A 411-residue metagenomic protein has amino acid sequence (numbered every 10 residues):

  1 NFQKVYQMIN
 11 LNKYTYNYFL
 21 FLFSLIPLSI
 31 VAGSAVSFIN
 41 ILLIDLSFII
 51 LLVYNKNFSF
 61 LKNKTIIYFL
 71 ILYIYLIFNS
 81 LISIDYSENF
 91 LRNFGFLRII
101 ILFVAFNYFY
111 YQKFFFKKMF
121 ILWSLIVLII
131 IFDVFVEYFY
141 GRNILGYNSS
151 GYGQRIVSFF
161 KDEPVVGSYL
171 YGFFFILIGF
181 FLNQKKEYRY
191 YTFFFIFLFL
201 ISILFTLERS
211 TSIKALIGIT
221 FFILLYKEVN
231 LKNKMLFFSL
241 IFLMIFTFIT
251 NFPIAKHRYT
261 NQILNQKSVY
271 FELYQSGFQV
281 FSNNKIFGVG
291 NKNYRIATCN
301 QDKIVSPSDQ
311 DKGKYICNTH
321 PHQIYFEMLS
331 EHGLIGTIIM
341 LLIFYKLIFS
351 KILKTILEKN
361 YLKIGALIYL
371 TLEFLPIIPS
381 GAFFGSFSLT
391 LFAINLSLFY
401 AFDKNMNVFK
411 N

Functional and structural regions predicted by a protein language model:
N1-E88, Y111-K117, I121, F180-Y190 (+4 more regions): Transmembrane signal-anchor hairpin modules in multi-pass inner-membrane enzymes, especially those that act on
Y18-I26, T65-Y68, F194-F195, T319 (+2 more regions): Loop-to-helix entry and N-terminal half of a specific, functionally important transmembrane alpha helix in multi-pass
S24-P27, D45, I77, I101 (+9 more regions): Alpha-helical transmembrane segments of multi-pass inner-membrane proteins
A32-Y54, N93-V104, V165-F174, S212-T220 (+2 more regions): Membrane-embedded alpha-helical segments of multi-pass membrane proteins, especially the transmembrane helices
L43-I49, F175, I219-T220, L236 (+3 more regions): Transmembrane alpha-helices of multi-pass inner-membrane enzymes
F132, Y226-K267, Q275-N283, N291 (+1 more regions): A membrane-periplasm/extracellular boundary helix in multi-pass inner-membrane enzymes that assemble envelope glycans
L264-Q275, S282-N283, F287-H332: Long extracytoplasmic/lumenal interhelical loops at the membrane interface of multi-pass membrane proteins
E331-I356, A393: Selective detector of the "anchor" transmembrane alpha-helix that sits immediately C-terminal
